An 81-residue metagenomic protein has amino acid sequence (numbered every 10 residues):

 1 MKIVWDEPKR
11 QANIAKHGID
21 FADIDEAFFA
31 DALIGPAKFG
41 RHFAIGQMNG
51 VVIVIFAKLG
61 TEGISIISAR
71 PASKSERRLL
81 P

Functional and structural regions predicted by a protein language model:
M1-P81: Ribonuclease/tRNase effector modules and their secretory precursors
